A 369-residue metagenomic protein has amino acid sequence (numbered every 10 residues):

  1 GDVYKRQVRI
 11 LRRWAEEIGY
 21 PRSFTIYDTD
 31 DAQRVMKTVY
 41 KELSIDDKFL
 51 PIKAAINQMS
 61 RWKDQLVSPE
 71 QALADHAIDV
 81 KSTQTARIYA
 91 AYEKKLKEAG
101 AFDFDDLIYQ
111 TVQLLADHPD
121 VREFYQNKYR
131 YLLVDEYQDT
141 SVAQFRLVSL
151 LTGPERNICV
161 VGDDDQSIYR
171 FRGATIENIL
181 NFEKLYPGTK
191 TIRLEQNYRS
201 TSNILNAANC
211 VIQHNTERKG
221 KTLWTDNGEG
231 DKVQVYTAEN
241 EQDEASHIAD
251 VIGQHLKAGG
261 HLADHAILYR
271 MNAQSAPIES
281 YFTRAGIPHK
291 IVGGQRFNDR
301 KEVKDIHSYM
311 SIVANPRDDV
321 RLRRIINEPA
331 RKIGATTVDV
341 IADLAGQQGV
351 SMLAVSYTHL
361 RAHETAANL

Functional and structural regions predicted by a protein language model:
G1, K5-Y131, R156, I176 (+11 more regions): A basic/glycine-biased coupling hinge at the interface between accessory DNA-binding modules
K5-Q7, D164-I168, G173-I176, N197-T201 (+4 more regions): Conserved nucleotide-binding/hydrolysis micro-motifs of P-loop NTPases
A15, P187-K190, E195-P288, S311-P316: Helicase P-loop NTPase motor core
T29-Q33, I52, S82-Y89, I176-I179 (+10 more regions): Amphipathic alpha-helical transducer elements in NTP-driven molecular machines
V134, Q138-E217, K221-N227, D343 (+1 more regions): Conserved helicase motor core of SF1/SF2 NTP-dependent helicases
L185-Y186, G228-K232, K257-R361, A367: ATPase/helicase motor core of nucleic-acid motors
